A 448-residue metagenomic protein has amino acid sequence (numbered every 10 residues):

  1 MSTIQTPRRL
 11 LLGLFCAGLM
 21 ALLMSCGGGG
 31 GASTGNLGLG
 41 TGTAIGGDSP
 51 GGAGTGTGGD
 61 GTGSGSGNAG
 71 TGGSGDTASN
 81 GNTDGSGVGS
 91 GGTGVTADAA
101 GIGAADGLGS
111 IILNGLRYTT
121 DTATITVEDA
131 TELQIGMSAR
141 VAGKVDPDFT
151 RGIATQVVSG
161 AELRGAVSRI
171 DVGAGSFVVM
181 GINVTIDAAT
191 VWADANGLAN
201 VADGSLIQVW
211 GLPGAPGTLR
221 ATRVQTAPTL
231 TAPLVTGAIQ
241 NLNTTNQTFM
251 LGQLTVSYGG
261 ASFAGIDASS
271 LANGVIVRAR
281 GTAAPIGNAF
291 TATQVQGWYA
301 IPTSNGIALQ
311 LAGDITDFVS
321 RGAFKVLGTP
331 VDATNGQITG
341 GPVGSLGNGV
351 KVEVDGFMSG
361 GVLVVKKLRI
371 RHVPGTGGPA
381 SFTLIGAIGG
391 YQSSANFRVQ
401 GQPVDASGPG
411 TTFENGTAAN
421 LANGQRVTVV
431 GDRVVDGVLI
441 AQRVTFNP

Functional and structural regions predicted by a protein language model:
S2-P7, G13-T120, V127-P409, F413-P448: Short, flexible, surface-exposed loop segments at domain boundaries
